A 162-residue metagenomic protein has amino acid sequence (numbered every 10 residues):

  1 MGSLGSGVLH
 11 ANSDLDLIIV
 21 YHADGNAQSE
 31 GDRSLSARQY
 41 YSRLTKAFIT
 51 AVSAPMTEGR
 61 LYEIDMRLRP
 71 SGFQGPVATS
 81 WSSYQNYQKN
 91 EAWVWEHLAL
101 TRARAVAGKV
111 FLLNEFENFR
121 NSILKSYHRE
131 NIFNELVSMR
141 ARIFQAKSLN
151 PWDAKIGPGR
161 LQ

Functional and structural regions predicted by a protein language model:
M1-Q162: A nucleotide- and high-energy phosphate-metabolite-utilizing enzyme signature
